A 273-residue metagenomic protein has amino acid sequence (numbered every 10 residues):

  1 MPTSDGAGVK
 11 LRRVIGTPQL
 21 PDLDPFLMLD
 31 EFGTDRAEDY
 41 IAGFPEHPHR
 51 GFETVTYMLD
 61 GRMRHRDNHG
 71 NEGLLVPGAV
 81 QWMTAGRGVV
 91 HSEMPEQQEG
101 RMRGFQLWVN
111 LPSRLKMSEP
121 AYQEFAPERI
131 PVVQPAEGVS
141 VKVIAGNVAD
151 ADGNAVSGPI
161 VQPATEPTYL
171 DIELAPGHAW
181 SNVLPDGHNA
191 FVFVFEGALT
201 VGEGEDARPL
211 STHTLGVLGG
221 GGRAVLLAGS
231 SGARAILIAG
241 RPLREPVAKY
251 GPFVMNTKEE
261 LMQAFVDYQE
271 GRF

Functional and structural regions predicted by a protein language model:
M1-F273: Jelly-roll (double-stranded beta-helix
